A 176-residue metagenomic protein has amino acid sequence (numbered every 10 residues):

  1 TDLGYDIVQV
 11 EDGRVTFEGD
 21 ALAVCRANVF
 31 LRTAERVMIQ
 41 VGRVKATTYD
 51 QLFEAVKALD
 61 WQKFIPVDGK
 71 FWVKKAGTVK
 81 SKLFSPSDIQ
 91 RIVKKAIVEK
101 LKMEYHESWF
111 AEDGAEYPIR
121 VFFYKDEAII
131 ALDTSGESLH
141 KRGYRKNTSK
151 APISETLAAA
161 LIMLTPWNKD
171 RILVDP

Functional and structural regions predicted by a protein language model:
D2-Y117: Non-catalytic nucleic-acid substrate-recognition regions in nucleic-acid-modifying enzymes
Q90, K94, V98, P118 (+2 more regions): Hydrophobic, well-ordered secondary-structure segments
D113, I153, P176: Short, glycine/acidic-rich beta->alpha junctions
Y124-D126: Short acidic-glycine loop/turn motifs at beta-strand connectors
I130-P166: SAM-dependent Rossmann-like transferase core, predominantly class I methyltransferases with a strong bias toward
K169-P176: Conserved class I S-adenosyl-L-methionine
